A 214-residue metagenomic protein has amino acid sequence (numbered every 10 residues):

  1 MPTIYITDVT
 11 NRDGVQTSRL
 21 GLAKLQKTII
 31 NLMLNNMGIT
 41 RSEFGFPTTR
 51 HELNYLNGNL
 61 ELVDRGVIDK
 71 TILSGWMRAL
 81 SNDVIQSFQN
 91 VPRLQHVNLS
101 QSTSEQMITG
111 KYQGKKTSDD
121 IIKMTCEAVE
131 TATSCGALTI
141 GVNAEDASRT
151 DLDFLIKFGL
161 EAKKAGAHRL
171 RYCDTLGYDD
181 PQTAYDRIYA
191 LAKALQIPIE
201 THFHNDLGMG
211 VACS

Functional and structural regions predicted by a protein language model:
I4-I6, D13-R41, E61-I68, S81-P198 (+1 more regions): Alpha/beta enzyme core
I39-P47, L73: Divalent metal-dependent hydrolysis catalytic cores, especially in the metallo-beta-lactamase
G45, W76, N143-E145, C173 (+1 more regions): Structural motif
P47-E52, T150-D151: Conserved glycine-rich "GG(E/T)P / GGGxP" loop and the immediately following alpha-helix in the radical SAM core
H51-R65: Glycine-rich loop at the start of a catalytic domain that most often binds anionic cofactors/ligands
S74-L80: Beta-alpha junction/loop-to-helix N-cap segments that form part of ligand/metal-binding clefts
N205-S214: Thiamine diphosphate
